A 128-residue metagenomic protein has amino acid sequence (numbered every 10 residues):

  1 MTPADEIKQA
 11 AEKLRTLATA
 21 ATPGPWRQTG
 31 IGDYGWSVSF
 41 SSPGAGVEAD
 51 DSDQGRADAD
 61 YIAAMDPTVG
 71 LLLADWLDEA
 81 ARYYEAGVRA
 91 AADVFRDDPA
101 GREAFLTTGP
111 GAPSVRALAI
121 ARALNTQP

Functional and structural regions predicted by a protein language model:
A4, A11, A18, L71-A74 (+1 more regions): Small-residue hotspots
I7-Q9, R15-L17, I31-W36: N-terminal targeting/disorder module
A10-K13, L17, Y61, A123-L124: Residues that form generic nucleotide/phosphate-binding pockets
G24-Q127: Short interaction-hotspot residues at assembly and binding interfaces
